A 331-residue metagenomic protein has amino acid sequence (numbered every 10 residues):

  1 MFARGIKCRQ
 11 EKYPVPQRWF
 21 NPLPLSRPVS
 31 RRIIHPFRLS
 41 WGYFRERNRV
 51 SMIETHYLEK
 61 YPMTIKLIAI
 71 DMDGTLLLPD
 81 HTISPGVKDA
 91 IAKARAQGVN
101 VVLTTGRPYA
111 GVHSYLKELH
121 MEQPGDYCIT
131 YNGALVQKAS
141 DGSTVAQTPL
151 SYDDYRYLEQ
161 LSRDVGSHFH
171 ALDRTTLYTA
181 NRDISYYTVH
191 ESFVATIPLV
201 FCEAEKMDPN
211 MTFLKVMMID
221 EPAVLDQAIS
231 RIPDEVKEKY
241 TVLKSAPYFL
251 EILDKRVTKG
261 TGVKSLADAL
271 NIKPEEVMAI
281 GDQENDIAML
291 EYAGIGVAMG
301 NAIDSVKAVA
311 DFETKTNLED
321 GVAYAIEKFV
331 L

Functional and structural regions predicted by a protein language model:
K12-Y13, N48, T55, K60: Polybasic, lysine-rich low-complexity intrinsically disordered segments
M63-L67, S84, E251-L331: Mg2+-dependent phosphoryl-transfer enzymes with acidic/Ser/Thr/Gly-rich catalytic loops
K66-P79: Asp-based phosphoryl-transfer active-site loop
P85-Y186: Active-site phosphate-binding/coordination module
L161, V165-I280, N301: Conserved acidic, metal-coordinating active-site core of Asp-based, Mg2+-dependent phosphoryl-transfer enzymes
